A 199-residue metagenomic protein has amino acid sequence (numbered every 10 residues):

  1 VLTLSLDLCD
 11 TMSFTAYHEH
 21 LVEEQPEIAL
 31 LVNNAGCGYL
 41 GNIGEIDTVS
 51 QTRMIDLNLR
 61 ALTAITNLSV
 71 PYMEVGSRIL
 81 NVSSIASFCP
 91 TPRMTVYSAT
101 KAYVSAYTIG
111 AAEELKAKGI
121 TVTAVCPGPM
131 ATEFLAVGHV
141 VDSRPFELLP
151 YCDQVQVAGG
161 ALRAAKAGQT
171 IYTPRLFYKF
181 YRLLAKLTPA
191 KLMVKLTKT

Functional and structural regions predicted by a protein language model:
S5-A16, T48: The beta1-alpha1 cofactor-binding region of Rossmann-like NAD(H)/NADP(H)-dependent oxidoreductases
N34-Y39: Conserved NAD(P)H cofactor-binding loop of Rossmann-fold oxidoreductase domains
N42-I43, S50-R53: Substrate-binding pocket helix/loop in short-chain dehydrogenase/reductase
G44, T91-T95: Active-site loop immediately N-terminal to the catalytic Tyr-X3-Lys motif of short-chain dehydrogenase/reductase
T66, T100: Active-site helix of classical SDR
S84: Residue(s) in the substrate-gating loop at a strand-loop-helix junction that position the organic substrate next
A124, R144-Y181: C-terminal helical subdomain
